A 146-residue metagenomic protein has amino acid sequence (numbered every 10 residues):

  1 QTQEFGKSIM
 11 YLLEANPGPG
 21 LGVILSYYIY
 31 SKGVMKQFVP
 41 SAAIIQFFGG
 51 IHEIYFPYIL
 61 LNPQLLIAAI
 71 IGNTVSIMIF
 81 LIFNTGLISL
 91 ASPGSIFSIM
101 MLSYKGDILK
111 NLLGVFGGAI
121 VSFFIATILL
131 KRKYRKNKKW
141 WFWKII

Functional and structural regions predicted by a protein language model:
Q1-W143: Pore-lining transmembrane helices
